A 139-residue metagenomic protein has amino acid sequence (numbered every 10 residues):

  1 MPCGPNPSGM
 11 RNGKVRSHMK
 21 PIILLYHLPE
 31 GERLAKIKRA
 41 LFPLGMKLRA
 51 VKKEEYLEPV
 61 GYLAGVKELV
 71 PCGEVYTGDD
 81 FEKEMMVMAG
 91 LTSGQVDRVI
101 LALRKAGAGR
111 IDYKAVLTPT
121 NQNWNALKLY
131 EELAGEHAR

Functional and structural regions predicted by a protein language model:
M1-H18: N-terminal amphipathic/basic-hydrophobic helices that include classical n-h-c signal peptides and signal-anchor
G13-R16, G73-D79, R104-G107: Short, flexible, solvent-exposed loop/turn segments with mixed acidic/basic and small polar residues
R16-E68: N-terminal, charge-rich interaction modules
K20, K83, R110-I111: A general structural motif
P29-E32, Y56, T92-Q95, P119-W124: Gly/Ser/Thr-rich loops at beta-strand to alpha-helix junctions that form or flank small-molecule/cofactor-binding
K36, V96-R139: Helix-rich interaction surfaces within compact, conserved domain-sized segments that mediate assembly or partner
L63-K83: Short, structured active-site "lid" loops
Y76-L103: Mid-chain, well-packed structural core segment of small domains
